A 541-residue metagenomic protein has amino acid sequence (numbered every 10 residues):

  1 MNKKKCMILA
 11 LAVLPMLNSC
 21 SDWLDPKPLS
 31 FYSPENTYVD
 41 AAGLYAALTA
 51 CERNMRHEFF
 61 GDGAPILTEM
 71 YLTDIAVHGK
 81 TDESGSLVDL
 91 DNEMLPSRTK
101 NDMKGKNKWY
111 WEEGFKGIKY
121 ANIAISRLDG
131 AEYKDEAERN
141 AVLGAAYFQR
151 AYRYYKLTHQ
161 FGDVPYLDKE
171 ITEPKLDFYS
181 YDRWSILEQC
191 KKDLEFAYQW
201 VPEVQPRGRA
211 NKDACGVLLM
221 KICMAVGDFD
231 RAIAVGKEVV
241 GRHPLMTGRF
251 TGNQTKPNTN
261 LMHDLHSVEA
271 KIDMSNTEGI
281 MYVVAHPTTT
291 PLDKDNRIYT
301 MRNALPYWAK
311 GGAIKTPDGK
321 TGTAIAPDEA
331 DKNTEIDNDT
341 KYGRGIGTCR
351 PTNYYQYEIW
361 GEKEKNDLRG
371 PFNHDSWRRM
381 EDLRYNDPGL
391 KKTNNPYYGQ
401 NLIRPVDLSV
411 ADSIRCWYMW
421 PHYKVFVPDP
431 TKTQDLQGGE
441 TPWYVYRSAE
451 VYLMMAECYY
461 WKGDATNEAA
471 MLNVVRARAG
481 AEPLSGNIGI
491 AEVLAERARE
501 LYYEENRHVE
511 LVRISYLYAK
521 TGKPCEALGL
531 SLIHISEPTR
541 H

Functional and structural regions predicted by a protein language model:
C20-T68: Membrane-proximal, proline-rich intrinsically disordered regions
V39-F59, T81-Q160, D177-W184, L194-R207 (+1 more regions): Conserved, well-structured interaction surfaces
F59, E83-W109, F250-S448, C525-S536: Elongated scaffold/linker segments in the mid-to-C-terminal portions of large proteins
D62-D82, E203-L218, A225-G311, A481-L494 (+1 more regions): Short, surface-exposed recognition loops and adjoining beta-strand edges that mediate ligand/DNA contacts, enriched
